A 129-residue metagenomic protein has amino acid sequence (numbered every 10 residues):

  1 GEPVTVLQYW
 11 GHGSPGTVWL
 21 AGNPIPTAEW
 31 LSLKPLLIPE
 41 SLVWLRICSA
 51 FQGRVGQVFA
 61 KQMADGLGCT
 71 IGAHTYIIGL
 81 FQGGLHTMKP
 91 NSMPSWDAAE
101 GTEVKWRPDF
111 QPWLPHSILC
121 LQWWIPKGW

Functional and structural regions predicted by a protein language model:
G1-T17, C120, K127-W129: Glycine-rich short-loop/terminal segments
V6-G83: Catalytic cores of nucleophile-dependent amide-cleaving enzymes
A73-W129: Caspase-like cysteine protease fold
